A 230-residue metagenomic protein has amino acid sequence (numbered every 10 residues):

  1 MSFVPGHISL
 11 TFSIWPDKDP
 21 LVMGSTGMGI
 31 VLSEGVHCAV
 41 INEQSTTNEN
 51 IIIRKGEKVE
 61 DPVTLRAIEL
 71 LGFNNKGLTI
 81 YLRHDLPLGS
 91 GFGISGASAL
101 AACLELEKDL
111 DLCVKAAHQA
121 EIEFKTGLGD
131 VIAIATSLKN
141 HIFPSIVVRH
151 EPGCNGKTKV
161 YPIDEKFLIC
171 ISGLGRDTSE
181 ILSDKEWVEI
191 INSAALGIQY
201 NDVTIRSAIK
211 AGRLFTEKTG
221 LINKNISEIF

Functional and structural regions predicted by a protein language model:
M1-L86: ATP-binding N-lobe of GHMP and related small-molecule kinases
S9, I14, S25, G29-V31 (+3 more regions): FAD-binding core of FAD-dependent oxidoreductases, characterized by glycine-rich FAD pyrophosphate-binding loops
I30, V59, S90-S98, E186 (+3 more regions): Short, contiguous, pocket-lining structural segments that sit at or immediately flank catalytic/ligand-binding sites
I41-T46, K108, S137-L138, G175-R176: Short loop segments at secondary-structure junctions
E69, A101-K108, L214-E217: Short glycine/serine- and small hydrophobic-enriched flexible loop segments
F73-T79, L106-Q119: Phosphate-handling active-site elements
F92-L112: DPxDG-like acidic metal-binding loop motif
V114-E228: ATP-dependent small-molecule kinase catalytic core of the GHMP/sugar-kinase superfamily and closely related
